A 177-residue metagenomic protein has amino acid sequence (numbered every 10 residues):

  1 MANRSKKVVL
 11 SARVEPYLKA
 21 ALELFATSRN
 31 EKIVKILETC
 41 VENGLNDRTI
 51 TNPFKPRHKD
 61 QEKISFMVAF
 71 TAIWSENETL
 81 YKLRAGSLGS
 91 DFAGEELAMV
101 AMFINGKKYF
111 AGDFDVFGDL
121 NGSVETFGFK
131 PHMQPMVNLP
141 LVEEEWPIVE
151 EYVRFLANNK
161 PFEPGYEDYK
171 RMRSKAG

Functional and structural regions predicted by a protein language model:
M1-K19, E23-E31: Short Lys/Arg-rich basic patches
K6-K7, R48, M102, F114: Residue-level marker of intrinsically disordered, low-complexity segments enriched for small/polar residues
K19-A21, F25-P56: Short, basic amphipathic alpha-helical segments that act as recognition/interaction helices in nucleic-acid-binding
P53-G177: Charged, low-complexity intrinsically disordered terminal regions and linker tails
